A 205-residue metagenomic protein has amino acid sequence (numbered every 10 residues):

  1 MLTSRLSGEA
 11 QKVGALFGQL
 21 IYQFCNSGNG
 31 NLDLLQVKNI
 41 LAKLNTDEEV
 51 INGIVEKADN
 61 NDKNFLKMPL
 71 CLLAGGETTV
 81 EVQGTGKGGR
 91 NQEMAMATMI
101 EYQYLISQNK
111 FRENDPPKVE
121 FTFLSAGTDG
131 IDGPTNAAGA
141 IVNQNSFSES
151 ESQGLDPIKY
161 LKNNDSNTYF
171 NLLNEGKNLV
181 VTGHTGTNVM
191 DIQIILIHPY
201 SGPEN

Functional and structural regions predicted by a protein language model:
M1-M94, I100-L105: A glycine- and small/hydrophobic-rich beta-loop-beta segment that serves as a flexible "lid/hinge" or phosphate-binding
M96-N205: Internal helix-turn-beta structural module
